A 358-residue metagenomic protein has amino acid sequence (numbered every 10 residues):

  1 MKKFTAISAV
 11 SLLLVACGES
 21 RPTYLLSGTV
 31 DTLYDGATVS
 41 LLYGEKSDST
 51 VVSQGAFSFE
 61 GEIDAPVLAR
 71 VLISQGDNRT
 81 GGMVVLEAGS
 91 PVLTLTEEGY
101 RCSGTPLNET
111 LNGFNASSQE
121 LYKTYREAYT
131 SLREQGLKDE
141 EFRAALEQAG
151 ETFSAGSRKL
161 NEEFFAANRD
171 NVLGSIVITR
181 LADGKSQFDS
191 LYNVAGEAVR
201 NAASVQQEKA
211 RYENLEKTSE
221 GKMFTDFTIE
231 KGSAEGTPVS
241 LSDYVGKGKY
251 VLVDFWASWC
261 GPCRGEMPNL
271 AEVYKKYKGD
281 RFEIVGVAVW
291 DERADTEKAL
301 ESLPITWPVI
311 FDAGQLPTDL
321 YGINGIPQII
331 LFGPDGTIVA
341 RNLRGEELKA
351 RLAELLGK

Functional and structural regions predicted by a protein language model:
M1-V15: Sec-dependent bacterial lipoprotein signal peptides
C17-K159: A non-transmembrane, solvent-exposed segment enriched in polar/low-complexity residues
V52, G232-S233, F332-G333: Short, acidic, Ser/Thr-enriched surface-loop or helix-capping motifs
R79, P91-L93, R101, R143 (+1 more regions): N-terminal targeting signals for export/organelle localization
T228-V251: A short beta-strand-turn-helix
G248-V251, F255-W259, G325: Short pre-active-site segment immediately N-terminal to redox-active cysteine/selenocysteine motifs in thiol-based
R264-L303, I310-L320, A350: Structural microenvironment flanking redox-active thiols in thiol-disulfide oxidoreductases
A299-I305, D312-G357: Thiol/disulfide oxidoreductase modules built on the thioredoxin-like
